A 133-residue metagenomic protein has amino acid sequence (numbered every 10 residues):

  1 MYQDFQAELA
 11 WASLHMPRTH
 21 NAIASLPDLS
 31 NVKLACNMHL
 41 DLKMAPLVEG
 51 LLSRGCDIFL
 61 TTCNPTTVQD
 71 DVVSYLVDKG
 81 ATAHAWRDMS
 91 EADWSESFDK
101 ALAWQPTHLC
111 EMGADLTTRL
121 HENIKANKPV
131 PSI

Functional and structural regions predicted by a protein language model:
M1-I133: N-terminal ligand-binding/catalytic initiation module
